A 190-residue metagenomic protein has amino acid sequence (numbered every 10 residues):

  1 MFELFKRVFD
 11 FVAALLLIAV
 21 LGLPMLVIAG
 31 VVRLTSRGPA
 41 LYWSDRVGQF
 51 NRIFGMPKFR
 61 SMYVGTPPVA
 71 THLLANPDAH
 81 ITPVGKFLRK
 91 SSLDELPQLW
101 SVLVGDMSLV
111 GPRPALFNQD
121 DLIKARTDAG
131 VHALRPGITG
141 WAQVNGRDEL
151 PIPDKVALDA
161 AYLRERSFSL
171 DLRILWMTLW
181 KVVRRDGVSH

Functional and structural regions predicted by a protein language model:
M1-L4, N76-H80, E95: Juxtamembrane loop-helix boundary motifs flanking transmembrane segments in multi-pass membrane proteins
M1-V64, S101, F168, R173-H190: A hydrophobic, helix-centered structural microdomain
I18, H72-N76, H132: Residue-level "hotspot" positions that anchor or transmit function at local structural transition points
P39, P67, L74, L88 (+2 more regions): A helix-centric hydrophobic-segment signal that preferentially recognizes long, alpha-helical stretches used
A40-H80, I138-A157: Short, glycine-rich, amphipathic interfacial segments at transmembrane boundaries or analogous
V47, P97-H190: Hydrophobic structural segments characteristic of membrane proteins
